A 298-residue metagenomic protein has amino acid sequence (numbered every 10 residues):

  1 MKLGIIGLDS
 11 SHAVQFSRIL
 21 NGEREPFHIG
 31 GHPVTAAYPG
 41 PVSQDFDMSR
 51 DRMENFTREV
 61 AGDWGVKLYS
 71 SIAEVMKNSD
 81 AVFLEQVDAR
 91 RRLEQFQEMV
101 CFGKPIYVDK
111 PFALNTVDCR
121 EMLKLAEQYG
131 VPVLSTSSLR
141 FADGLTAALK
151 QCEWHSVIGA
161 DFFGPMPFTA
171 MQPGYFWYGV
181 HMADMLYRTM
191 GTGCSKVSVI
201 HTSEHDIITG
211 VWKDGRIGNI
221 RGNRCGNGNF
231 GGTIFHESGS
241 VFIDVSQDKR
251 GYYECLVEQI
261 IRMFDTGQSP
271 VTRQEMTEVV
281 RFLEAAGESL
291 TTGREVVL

Functional and structural regions predicted by a protein language model:
M1-F102, E127-Q128, L298: N-terminal glycine-/serine-/threonine-rich beta1-alpha1-beta2 phosphate-ribose binding loop of Rossmann-like
D63, E74, N78-Q86, M263-L298: C-terminal helix-rich "cap/oligomerization" subdomain common to oxidoreductases
S70, V108, V133-S135: Hydrophobic residues in well-ordered beta-strands that form the structural core
G103-P105, K110-P111: Short helix/strand-capping hinge loops at secondary-structure junctions that flank key functional elements
F112-Q172: A contiguous active-site-proximal alpha/beta segment in oxidoreductase catalytic domains
A160-N227, Q274-T277, R281: Rossmann-like dinucleotide-binding domain that binds NAD(P)(H)
H201-E278, A286: NAD(P)-dinucleotide binding in Rossmann-like oxidoreductases
